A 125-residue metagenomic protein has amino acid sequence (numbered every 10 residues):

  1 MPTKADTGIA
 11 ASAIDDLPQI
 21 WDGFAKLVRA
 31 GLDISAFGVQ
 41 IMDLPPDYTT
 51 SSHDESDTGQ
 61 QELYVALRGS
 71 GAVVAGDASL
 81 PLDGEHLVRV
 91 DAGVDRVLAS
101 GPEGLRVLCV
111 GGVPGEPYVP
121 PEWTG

Functional and structural regions predicted by a protein language model:
M1-G38, P45-P46, S52, P120-G125: A short, N-terminal "cap"/entry segment at the start of jelly-roll beta-barrel domains of the cupin/DSBH fold
P2, G101-G125: Double-stranded beta-helix
R29-G31, S51-D57, A75, A99-S100: Short histidine-centered beta-strand/loop micro-motifs that create catalytic or ligand/metal-coordination sites
M42-L44, S56-V73: Short, conserved beta-strand element in jelly-roll/cupin
R68, G76, V110-G112: Cofactor-binding loop segments of dinucleotide-utilizing enzymes, especially the Rossmann-like FAD- and NAD(P)+-binding
S70-A72, S79, D95, G104-R106: Structural motif
G76-G93: Short acidic-glycine-tyrosine-enriched beta hairpin
